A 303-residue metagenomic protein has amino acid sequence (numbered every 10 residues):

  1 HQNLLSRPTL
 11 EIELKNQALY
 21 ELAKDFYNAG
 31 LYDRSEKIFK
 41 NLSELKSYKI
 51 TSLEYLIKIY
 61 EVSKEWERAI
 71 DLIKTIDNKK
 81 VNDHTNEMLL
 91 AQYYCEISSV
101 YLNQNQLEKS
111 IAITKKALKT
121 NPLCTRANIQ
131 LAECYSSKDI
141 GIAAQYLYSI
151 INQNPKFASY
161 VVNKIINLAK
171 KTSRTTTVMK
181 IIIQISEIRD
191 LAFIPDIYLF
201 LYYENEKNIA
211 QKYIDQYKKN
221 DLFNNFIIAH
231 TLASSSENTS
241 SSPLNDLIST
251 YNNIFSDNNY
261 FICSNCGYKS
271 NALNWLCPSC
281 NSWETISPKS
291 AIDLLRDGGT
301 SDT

Functional and structural regions predicted by a protein language model:
H1-L5, Y32-L42, R68-K79, L107-K116 (+4 more regions): Alpha-helical repeat scaffolds
L4-L14, N78-M88: Flexible helix-coil transition and linker loops at the boundaries of alpha-helical arrays
E13, S47, V81, P122 (+3 more regions): Short coil turns that delineate tetratricopeptide repeat
A18, S52, N86, Y93 (+4 more regions): TPR alpha-solenoid repeat register
D25, K58-I59, V100, E133-C134 (+2 more regions): Residue-level signature for tetratricopeptide repeat
A29, S63, Q104, S137-K138 (+2 more regions): Structural motif corresponding to the intra-repeat A-B loop/turn of tetratricopeptide repeats
Q216-T303: Cys/His-clustered metal-coordination modules, chiefly Zn-binding fingers
